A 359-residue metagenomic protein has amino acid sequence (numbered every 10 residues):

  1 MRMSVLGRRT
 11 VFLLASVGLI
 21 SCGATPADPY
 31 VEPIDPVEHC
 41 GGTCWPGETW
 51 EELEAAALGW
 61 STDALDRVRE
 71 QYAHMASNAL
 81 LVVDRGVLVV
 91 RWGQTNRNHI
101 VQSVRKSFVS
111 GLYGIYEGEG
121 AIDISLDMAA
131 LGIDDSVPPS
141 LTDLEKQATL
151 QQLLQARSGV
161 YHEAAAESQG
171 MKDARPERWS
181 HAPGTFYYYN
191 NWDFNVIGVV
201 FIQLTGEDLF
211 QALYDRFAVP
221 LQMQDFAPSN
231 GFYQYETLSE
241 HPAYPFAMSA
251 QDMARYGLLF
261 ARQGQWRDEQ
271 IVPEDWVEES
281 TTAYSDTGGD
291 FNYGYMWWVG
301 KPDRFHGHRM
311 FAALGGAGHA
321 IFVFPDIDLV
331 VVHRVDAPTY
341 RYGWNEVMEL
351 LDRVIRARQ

Functional and structural regions predicted by a protein language model:
I20-S21: C-terminal motif of bacterial Sec signal peptides marking the signal peptidase cleavage site
A64-T95, F322, D328-V332: A short, well-structured edge-of-sheet supersecondary motif
H74-A79, R91-D134, E145, A182-Y189 (+2 more regions): Short active-site loop at a secondary-structure junction that contains or immediately precedes the catalytic residue(s)
G86, I100-S125, L153, I197-F201 (+2 more regions): Active-site SXXK
G118-A156, T205-A243: Active-site helix/loop module of the DD-peptidase/beta-lactamase fold, centered on the serine-lysine SxxK catalytic
Q155-Q234: A small/polar active-site loop signature that marks catalytic segments
V196-V200, Y244-Q265, H319-V335: Active-site-proximal alpha-helical segments within enzyme catalytic domains
D225, N230, T281-V330: Active-site Gly/Thr loop motif
